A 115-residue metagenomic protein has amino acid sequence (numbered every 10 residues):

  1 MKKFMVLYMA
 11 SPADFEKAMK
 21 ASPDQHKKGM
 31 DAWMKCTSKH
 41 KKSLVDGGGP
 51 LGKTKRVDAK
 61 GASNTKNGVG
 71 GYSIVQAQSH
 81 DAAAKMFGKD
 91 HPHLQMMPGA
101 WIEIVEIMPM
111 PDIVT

Functional and structural regions predicted by a protein language model:
M1-T115: Conserved, structured core segments of small domains
